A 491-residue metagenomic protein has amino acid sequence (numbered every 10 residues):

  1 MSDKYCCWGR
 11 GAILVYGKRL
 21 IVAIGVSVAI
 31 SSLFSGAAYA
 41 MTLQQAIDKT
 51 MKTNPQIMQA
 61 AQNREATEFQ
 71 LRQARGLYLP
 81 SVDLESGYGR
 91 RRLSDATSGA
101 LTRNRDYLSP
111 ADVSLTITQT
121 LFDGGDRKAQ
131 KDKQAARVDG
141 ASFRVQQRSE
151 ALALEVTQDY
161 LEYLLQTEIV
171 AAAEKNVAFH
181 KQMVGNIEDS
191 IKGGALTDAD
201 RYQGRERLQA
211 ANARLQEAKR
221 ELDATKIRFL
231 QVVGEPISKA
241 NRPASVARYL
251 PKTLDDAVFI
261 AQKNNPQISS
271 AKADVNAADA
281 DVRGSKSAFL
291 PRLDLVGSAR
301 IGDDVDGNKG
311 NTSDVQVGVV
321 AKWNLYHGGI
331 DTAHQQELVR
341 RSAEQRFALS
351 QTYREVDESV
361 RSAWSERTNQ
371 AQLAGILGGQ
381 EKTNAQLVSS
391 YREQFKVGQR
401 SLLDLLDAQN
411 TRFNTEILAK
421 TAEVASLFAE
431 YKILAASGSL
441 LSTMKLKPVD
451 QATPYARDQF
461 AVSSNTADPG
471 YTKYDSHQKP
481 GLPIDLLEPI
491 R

Functional and structural regions predicted by a protein language model:
S2-K4, V15, M41, A151-K263 (+8 more regions): Periplasmic alpha-helical coiled-coil/stalk elements that build and connect Gram-negative outer-membrane
D3-G25: Bacterial N-terminal signal peptides that target proteins for export
C6-C7, T421-R491: Acidic, low-complexity, intrinsically disordered peripheral segments
A23-S35: Bacterial N-terminal signal peptides
M41-Q59: Short N-terminal segments immediately surrounding and downstream of signal-peptide cleavage
M58, S81-Y107, T118-S149, S269 (+4 more regions): Small/polar (Gly/Ser/Thr/Ala-rich) solvent-exposed segments that form structured loops/beta-strands/short helices used
Q59-A74, R148, L152-A173, Q182 (+5 more regions): Amphipathic alpha-helical coiled-coil segments
A111-I117, A257, V315-V319: Hydrophobic, lipid-facing positions within transmembrane beta-strands of outer-membrane proteins
